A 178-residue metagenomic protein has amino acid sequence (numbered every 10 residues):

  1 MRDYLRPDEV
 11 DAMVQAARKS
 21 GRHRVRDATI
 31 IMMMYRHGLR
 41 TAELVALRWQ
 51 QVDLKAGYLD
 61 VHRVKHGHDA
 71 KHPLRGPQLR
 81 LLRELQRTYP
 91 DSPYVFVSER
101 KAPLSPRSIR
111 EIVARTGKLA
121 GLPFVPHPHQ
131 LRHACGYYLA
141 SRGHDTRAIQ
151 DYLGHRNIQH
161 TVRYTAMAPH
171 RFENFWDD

Functional and structural regions predicted by a protein language model:
M1-D178: Conserved catalytic core of the tyrosine transesterase superfamily
